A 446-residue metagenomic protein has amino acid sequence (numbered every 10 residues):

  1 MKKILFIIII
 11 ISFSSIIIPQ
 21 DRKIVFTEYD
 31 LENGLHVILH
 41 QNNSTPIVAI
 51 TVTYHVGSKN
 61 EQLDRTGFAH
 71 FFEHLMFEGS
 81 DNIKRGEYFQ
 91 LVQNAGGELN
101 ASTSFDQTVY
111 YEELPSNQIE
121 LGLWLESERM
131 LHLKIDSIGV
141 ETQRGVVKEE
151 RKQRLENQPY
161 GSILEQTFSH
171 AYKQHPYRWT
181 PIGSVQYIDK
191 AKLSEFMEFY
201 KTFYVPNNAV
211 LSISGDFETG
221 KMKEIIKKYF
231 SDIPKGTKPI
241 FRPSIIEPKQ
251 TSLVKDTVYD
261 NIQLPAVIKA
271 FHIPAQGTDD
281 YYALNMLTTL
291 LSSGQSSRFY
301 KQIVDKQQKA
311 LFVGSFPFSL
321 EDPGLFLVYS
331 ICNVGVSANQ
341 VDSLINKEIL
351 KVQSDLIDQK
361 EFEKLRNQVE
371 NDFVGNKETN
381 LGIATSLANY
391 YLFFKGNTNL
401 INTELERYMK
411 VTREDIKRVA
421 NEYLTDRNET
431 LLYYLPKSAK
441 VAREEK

Functional and structural regions predicted by a protein language model:
I4-S14: Sec-dependent N-terminal signal peptides
I16-P19: Sec/Tat signal peptide C-region and signal peptidase I cleavage site
D21-T53: Mature N-terminal segment immediately following signal peptide/propeptide cleavage in secreted/periplasmic
V37-H40, P46-A49, S58-Q62, E120 (+2 more regions): Short, solvent-exposed loop/turn elements at domain surfaces
I50-E113, W179-I182, S293-K309: M16/MPP (pitrilysin/insulinase) zinc-metallopeptidase core fold and M16-derived inactive scaffolds
F89-P239, A275, K306-K446: Charge-rich, well-structured scaffold segments of protease-associated domains
K152, S169, K238-S296: His/Glu-based metal-binding/catalytic segments typifying zinc-dependent metallopeptidases
